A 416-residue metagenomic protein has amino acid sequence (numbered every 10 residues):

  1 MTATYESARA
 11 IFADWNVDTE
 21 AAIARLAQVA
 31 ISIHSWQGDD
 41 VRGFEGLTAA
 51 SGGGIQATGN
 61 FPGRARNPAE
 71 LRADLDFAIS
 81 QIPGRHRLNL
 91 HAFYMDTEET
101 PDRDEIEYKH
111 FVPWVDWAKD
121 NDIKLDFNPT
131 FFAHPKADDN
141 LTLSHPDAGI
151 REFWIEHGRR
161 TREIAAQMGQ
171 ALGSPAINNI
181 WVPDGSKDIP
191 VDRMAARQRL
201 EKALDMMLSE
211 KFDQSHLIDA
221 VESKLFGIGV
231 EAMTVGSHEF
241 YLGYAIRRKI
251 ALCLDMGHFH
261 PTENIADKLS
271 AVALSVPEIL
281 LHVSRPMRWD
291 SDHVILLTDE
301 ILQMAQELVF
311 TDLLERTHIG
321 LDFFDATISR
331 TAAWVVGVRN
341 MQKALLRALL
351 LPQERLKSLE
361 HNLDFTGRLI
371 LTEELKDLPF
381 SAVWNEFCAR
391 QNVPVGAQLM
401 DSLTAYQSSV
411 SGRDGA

Functional and structural regions predicted by a protein language model:
M1-P146, F153, R162-I164, Q170 (+7 more regions): Alpha/beta catalytic barrel-like cores
H91-F93, W181-G185, E222-K224, F324: Short loop/turn motifs enriched for small/polar and acidic residues
R162, A166, D205-L208: Structural signal for well-ordered, non-membrane alpha-helices
P175-I189: Aromatic- and glycine-enriched pocket-lining scaffold segments that form the walls of small-molecule binding clefts
I189-E300: Acidic/histidine-rich catalytic cores of soluble enzymes
